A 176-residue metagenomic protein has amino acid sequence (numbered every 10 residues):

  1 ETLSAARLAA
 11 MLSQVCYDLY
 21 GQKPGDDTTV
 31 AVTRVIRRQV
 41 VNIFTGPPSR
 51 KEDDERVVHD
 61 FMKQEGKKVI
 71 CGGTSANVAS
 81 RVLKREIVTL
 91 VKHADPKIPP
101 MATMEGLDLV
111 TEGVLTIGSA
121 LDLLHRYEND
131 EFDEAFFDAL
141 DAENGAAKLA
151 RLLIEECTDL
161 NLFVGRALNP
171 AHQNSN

Functional and structural regions predicted by a protein language model:
T2-H59, E65-G66, A76, R85-A171 (+1 more regions): C-terminal catalytic subdomain
K68-I70: Short, hydrophobic beta-strand segments that form beta-sheet elements in well-ordered domains
A79: Conserved structured catalytic cores and adjacent interaction surfaces of nucleotide-binding/hydrolyzing enzymes
